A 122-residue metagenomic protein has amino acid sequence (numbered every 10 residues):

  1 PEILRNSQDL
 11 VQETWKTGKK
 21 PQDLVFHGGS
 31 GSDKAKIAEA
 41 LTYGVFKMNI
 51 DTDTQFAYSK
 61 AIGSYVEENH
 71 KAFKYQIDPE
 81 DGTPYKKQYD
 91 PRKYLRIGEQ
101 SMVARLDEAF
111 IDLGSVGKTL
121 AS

Functional and structural regions predicted by a protein language model:
P1-L24: Alpha-helix-loop-beta-strand connector modules within alpha/beta enzyme cores
P1-Q8, D33-I37, F56-V66: Active-site-adjacent beta->alpha loops and helix N-cap segments on the catalytic face of soluble alpha/beta enzymes
E2-D9, E39, A104, E108-I111: Alpha-helical scaffolding segments of alpha/beta enzyme cores, especially the outer helices of TIM-barrel or partial
Q22-G28, F46-I50: Hydrophobic faces of well-ordered beta-strands that scaffold small-molecule active sites in alpha/beta enzyme cores
G28-S32, T52-Q55: Glycine-rich beta-alpha junction loops
G29-Y43: Catalytic cores of alpha/beta
Y43-A61: Glycine-rich phosphate-binding active-site loops on the catalytic face of alpha/beta enzymes
E67-S122: Extended, intrinsically disordered, low-complexity segments
